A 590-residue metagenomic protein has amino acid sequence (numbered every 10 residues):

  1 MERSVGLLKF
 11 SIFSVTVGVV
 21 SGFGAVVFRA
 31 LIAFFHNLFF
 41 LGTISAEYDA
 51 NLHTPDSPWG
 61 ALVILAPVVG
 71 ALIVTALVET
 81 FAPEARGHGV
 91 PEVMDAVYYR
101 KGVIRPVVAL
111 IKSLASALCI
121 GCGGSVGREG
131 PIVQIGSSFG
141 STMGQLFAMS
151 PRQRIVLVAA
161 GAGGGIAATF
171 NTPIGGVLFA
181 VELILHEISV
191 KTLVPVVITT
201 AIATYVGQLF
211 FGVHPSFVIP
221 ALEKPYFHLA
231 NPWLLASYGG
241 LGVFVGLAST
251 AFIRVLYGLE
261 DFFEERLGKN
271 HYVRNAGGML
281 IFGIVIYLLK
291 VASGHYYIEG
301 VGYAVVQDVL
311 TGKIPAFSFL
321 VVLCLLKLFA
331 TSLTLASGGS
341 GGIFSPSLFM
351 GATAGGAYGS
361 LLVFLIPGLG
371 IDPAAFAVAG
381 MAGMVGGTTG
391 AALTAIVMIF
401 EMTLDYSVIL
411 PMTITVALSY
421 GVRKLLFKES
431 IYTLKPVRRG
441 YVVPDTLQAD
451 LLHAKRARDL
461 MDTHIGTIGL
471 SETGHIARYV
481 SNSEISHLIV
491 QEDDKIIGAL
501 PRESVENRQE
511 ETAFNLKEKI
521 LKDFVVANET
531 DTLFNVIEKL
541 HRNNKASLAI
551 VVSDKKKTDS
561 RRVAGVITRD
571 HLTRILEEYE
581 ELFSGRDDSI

Functional and structural regions predicted by a protein language model:
M1-A454, R458, D462-I497, N507-E510 (+1 more regions): Alpha-helical transmembrane segments and immediately membrane-proximal extracytoplasmic
G164, T204, E503, D570 (+1 more regions): Glycine-centered loop/turn positions within well-structured domains that cap or flank conserved ligand/cofactor-binding
M461, G466-E484, V490-E492, N507-Q509 (+4 more regions): The conserved cystathionine-beta-synthase
I497-G498, G565: Short beta-strand in the C-terminal region of the ABC ATPase nucleotide-binding domain
A499-R502, R508-K517: Nucleotide-binding motor/catalytic cores of P-loop/tubulin-like NTPases across gene-expression machines
